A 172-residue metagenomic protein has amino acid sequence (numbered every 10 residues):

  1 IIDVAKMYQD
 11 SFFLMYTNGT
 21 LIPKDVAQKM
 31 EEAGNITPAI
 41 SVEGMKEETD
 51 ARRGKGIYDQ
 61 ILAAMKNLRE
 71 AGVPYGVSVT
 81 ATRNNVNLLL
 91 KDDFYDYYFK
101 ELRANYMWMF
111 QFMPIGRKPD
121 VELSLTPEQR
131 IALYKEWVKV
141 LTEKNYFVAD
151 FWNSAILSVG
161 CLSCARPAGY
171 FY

Functional and structural regions predicted by a protein language model:
I1-Q111: Radical SAM/AdoMet-radical enzyme domain recognition
F112-Y172: A C-terminal junction/extension of Radical SAM enzymes
